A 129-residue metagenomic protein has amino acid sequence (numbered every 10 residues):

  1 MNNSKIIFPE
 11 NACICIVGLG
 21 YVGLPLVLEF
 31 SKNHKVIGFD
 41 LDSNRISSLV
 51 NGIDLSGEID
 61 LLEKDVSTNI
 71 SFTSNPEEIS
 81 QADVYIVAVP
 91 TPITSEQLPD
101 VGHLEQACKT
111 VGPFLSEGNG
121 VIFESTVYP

Functional and structural regions predicted by a protein language model:
M1-P129: Structural/interface elements that position substrates and couple domains in central-metabolism enzymes
